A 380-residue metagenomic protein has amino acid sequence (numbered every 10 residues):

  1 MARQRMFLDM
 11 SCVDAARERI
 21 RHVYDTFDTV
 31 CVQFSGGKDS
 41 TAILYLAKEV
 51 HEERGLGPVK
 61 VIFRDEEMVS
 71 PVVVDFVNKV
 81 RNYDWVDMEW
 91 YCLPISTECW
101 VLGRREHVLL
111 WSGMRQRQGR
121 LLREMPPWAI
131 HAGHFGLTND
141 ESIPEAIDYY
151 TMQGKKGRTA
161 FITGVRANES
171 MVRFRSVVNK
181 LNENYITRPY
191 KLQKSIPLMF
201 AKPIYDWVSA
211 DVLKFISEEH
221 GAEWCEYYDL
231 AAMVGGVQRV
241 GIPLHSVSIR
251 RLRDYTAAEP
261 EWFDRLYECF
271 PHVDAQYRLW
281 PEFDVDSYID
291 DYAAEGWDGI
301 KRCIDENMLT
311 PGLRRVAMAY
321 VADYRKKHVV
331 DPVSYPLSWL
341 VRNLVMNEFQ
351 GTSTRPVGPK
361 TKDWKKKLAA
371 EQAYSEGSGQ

Functional and structural regions predicted by a protein language model:
M1-Q33, K38-Q380: Nucleotide-activated chemistry modules centered on ATP-dependent adenylation/adenylyltransferase
